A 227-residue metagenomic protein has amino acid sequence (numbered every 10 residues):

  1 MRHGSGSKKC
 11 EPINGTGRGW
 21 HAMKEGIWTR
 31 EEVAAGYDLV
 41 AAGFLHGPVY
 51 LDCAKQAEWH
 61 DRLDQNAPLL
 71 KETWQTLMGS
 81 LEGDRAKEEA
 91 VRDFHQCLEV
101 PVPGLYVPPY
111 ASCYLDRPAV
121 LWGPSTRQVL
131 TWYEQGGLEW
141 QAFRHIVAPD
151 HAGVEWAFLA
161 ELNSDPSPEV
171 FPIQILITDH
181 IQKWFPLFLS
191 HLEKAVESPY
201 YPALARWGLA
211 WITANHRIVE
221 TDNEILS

Functional and structural regions predicted by a protein language model:
R2, G15-S227: Surface/interface-facing alpha-helical segments and adjacent flexible terminal/loop regions used for partner/assembly
S5-S7: Serine residues within intrinsically disordered or low-complexity segments
